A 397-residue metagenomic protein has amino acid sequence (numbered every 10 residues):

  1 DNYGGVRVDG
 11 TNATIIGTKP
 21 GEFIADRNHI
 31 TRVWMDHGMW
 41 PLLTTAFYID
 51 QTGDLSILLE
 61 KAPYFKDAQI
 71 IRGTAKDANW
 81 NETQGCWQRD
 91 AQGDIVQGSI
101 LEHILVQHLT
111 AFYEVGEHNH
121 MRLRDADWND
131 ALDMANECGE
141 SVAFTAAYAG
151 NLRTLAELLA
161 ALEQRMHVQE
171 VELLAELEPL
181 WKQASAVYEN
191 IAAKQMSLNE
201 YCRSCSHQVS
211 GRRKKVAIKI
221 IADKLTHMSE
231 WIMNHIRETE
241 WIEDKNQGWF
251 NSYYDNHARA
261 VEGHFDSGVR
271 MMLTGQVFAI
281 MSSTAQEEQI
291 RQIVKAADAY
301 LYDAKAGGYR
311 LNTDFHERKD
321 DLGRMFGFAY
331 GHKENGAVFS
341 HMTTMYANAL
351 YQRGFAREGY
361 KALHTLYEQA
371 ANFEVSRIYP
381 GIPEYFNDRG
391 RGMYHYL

Functional and structural regions predicted by a protein language model:
D1-L397: Acidic, mature catalytic/reactive cores of soluble proteins
